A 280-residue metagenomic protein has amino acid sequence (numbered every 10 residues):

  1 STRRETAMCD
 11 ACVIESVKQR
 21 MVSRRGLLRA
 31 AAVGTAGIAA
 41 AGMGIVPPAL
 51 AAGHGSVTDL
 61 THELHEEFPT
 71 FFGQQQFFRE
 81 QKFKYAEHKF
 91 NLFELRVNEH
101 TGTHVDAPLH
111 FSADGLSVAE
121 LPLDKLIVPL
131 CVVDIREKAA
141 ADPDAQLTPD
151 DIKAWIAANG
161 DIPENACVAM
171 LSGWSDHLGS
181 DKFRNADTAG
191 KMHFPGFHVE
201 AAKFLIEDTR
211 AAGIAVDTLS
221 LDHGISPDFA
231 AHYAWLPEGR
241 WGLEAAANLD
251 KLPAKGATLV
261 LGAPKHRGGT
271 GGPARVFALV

Functional and structural regions predicted by a protein language model:
T2-V280: Active-/binding-site microenvironments in catalytic and ligand-binding cores
